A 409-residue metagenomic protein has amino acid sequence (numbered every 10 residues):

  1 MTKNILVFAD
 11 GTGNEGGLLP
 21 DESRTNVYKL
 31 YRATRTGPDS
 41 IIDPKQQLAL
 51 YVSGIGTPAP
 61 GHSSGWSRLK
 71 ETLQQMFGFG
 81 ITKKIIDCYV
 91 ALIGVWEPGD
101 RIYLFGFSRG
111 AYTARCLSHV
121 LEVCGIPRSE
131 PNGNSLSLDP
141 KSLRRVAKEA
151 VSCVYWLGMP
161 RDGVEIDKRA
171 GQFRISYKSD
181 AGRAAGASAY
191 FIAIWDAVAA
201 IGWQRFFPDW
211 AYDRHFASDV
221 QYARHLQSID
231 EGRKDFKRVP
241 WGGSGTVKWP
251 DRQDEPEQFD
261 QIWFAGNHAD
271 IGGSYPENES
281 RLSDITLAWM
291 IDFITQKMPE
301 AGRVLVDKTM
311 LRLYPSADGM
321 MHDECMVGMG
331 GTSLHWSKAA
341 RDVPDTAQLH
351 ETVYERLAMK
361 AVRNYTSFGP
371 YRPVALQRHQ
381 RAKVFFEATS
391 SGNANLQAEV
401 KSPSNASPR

Functional and structural regions predicted by a protein language model:
M1-R409: Active-site- or binding-pocket-proximal scaffold segments within functional domains
